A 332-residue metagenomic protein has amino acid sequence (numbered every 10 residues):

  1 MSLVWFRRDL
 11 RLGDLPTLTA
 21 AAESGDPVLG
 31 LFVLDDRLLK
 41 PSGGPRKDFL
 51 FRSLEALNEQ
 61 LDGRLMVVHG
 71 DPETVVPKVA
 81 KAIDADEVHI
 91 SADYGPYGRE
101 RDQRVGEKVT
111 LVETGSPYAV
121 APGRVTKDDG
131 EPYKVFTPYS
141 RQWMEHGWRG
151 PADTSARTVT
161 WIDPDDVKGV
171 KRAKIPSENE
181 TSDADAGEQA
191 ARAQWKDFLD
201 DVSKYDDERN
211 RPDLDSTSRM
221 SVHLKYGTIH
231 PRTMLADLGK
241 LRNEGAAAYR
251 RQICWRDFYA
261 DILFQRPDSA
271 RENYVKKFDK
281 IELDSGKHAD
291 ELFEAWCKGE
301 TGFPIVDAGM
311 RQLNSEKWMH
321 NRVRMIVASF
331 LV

Functional and structural regions predicted by a protein language model:
M1-P151, G245, R311: Trp/Phe/Arg-rich N-terminal binding region typifying the photolyase-homology
S2, S216, A289, I305-V306 (+1 more regions): N-terminal alpha-helical segment
R8-L10, Y94, G115, S140 (+6 more regions): Short, flexible loop/turn elements at secondary-structure junctions
P16, T233, R322-I326: Short amphipathic alpha-helical face segments that pack within enzyme cores and frequently flank/anchor catalytic
D48, E244-D261, M310-V332: Structured ligand/cofactor/substrate-binding pocket environments in proteins
L57, R251, A260-V306: Aromatic-anchored, charged helix-turn/loop surface patch used as a conserved interaction hotspot
V75, D206, S218, H288-G299 (+1 more regions): Active-site-adjacent structural elements in folded domains
G130-K280: Glycine/tryptophan-enriched, flexible segments
